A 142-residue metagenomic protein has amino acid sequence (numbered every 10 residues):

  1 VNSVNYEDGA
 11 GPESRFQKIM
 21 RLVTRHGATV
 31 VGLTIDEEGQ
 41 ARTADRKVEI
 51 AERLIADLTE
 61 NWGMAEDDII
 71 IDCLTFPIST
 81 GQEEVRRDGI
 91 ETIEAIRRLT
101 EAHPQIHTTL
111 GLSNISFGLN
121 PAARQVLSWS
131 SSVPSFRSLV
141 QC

Functional and structural regions predicted by a protein language model:
V1-Y6: Active-site cofactor/substrate anionic-group-binding motifs, chiefly glycine- and Lys/Arg-rich phosphate-binding loops
E7-D8, P12-S14, K18-C142: Catalytic alpha/beta core domains of metabolic enzymes, predominantly
